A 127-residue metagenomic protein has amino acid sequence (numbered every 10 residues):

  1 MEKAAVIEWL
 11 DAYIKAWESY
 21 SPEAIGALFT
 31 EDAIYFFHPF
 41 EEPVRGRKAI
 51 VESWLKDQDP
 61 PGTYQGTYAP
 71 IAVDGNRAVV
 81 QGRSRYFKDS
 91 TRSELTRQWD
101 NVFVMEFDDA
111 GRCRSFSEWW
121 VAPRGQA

Functional and structural regions predicted by a protein language model:
M1-E31, A127: Short, low-complexity N-terminal intrinsically disordered segments enriched in polar/charged residues
A5, V51-A127: A beta-strand edge to alpha-helix "cap/lid" segment located at domain peripheries
Y13, I25-G26, A33, G46 (+4 more regions): Hydrophobic pocket/interface hotspot
I14, P39, P70-A72: Structured beta->alpha junctions
D32-I34, T96: Short hydrophobic/aromatic segments of transmembrane alpha-helices and their interfaces
I34-V44, D57-P60, W119: A short gly/proline-enriched turn/hairpin at secondary-structure junctions
